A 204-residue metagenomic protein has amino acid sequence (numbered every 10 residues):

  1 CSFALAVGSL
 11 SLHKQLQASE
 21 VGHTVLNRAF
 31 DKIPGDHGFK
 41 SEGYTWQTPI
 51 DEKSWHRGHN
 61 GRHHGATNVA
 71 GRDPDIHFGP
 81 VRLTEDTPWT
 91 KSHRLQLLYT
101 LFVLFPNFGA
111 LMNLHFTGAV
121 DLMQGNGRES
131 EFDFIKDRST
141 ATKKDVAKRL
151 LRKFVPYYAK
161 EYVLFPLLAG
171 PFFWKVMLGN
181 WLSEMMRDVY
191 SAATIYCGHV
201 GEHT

Functional and structural regions predicted by a protein language model:
C1-A18, R94-F108, K144-A192: Alpha-helical bilayer-embedded segments of polytopic membrane proteins, i.e., transmembrane/intramembrane helices
L12-K144: Membrane-embedded catalytic scaffold of the fatty acid hydroxylase/desaturase
A193-G198: Structured, non-catalytic alpha/beta "coupling" segments that mediate domain-domain communication and provide generic
G201-T204: Polar-ligand-bearing catalytic/cofactor-coordination segments of membrane-embedded or membrane-tethered inner-membrane
